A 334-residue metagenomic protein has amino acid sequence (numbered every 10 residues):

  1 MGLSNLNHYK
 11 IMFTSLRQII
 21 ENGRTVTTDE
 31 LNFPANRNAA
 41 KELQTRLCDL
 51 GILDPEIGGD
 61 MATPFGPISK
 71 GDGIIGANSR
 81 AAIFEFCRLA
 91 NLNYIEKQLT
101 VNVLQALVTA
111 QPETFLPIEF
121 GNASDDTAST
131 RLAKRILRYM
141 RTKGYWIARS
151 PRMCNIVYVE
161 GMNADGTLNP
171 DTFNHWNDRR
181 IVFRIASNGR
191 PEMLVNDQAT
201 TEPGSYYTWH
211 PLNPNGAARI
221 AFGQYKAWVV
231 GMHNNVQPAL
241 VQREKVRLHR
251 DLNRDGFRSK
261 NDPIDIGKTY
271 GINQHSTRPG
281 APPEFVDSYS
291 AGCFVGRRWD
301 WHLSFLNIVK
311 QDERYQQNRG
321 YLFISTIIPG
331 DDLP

Functional and structural regions predicted by a protein language model:
M1-M140: Cell-envelope/ECM-targeting effectors and their regulatory/trafficking segments
I95, A106-D287, W301-E313, R319-F323 (+1 more regions): Cell wall/extracellular polymer interaction/catalysis modules
S290: Local cysteine-cluster metal-coordination motifs and their immediate loop/turn environment, predominantly Fe-S cluster
R297-R298: Cell-envelope and extracellular/periplasmic
